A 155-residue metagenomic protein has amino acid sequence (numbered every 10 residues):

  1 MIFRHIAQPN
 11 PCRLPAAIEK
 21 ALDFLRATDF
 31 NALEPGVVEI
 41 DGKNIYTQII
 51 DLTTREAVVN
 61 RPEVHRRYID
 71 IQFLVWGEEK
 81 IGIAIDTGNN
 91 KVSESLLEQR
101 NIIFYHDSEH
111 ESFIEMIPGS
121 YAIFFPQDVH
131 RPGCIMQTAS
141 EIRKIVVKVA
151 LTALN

Functional and structural regions predicted by a protein language model:
M1-I49, R61-V64: A short, N-terminal "cap"/entry segment at the start of jelly-roll beta-barrel domains of the cupin/DSBH fold
I40-T47, K80-L96: Short beta-strand/loop turn elements enriched in aromatics
G42, V59-D70, G88-S93, E109 (+2 more regions): A short beta-loop-beta micro-motif enriched in histidine and acidic residues
I50-R67, E98-H110, D128-R131: Short acidic (Asp/Glu) patches
R67-I69, F73-I81, G88, L97-I102: Glycine- and acidic-residue-biased ligand/ion/polar-headgroup-sensing regions
I114-G133: Conserved metal-binding segment of the jelly-roll/cupin
Y121-I123, A139-N155: A short hydrophobic beta-strand segment most commonly corresponding to one strand of the jelly-roll/cupin
C134-T138: Short proline/glycine-enriched turn/loop segments at secondary-structure junctions
